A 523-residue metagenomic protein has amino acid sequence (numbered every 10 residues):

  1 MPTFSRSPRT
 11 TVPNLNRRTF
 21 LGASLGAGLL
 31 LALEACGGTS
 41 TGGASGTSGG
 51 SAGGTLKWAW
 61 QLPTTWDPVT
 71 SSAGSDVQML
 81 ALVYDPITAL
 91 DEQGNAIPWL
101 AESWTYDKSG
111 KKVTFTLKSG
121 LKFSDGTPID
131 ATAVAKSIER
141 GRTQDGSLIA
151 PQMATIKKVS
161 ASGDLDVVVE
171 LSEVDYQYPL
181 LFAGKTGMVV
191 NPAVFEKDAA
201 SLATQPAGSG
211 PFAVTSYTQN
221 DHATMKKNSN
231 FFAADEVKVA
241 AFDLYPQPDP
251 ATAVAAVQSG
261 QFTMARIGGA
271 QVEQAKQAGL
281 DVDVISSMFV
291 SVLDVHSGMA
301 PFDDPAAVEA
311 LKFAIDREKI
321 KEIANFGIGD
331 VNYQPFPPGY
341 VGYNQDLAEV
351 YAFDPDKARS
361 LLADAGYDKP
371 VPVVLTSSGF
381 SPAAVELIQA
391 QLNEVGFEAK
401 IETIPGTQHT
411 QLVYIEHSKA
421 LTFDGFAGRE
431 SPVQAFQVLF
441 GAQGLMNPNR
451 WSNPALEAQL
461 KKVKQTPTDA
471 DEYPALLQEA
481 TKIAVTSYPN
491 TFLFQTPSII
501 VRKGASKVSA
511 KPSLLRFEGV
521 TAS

Functional and structural regions predicted by a protein language model:
A59-Y106, E139, A207: N-terminal lobe/hinge region of extracytoplasmic solute-binding protein
N95, A183-V237, A241: Gly/Pro-rich hinge or "lid" segments in bacterial periplasmic/extracellular proteins
T116, P151-V194, S216: Surface-exposed binding/hinge segments that line and control ligand-binding clefts or catalytic entry sites
D130-S137, D164-E170, G210-P211, V239-A241 (+4 more regions): Alpha-helical secondary-structure segments
S229-Q274, E398: Ligand-site clamp/hinge motif
F326, D330-D364, A383: Structural transition elements
R359, A363-G428, Q495: Ligand/substrate-recognition segments at binding pockets and active sites
E398-I401, T407-H409, Q437-G504: Extracytoplasmic/peripheral linker and loop segments enriched in polar/acidic and small residues with frequent Thr/Pro
